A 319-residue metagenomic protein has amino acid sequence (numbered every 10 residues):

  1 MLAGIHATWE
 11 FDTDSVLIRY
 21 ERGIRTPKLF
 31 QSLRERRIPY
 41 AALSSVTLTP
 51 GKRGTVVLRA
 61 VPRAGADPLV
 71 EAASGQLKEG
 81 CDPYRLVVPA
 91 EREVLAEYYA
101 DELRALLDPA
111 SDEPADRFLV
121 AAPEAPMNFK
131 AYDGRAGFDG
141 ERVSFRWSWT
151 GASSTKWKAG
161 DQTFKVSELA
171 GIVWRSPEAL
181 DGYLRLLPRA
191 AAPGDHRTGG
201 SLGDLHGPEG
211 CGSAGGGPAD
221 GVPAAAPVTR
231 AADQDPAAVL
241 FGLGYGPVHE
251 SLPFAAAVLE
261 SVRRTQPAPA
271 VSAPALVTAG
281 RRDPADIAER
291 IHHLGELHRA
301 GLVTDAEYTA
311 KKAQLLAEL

Functional and structural regions predicted by a protein language model:
M1-S15, F30-M127, A131-D133, W157-H293: Acidic, Ser/Thr- and proline-rich intrinsically disordered linker/docking segments of eukaryotic scaffolds
E10-Q31, G134-W157: Short, compositionally biased strand/turn segments that nucleate or flank brief secondary-structure elements
E141-L169, T304-A317: Short, highly charged
A275-L319: N-terminal J-domain/J-like co-chaperone modules of DnaJ/Hsp40 proteins
